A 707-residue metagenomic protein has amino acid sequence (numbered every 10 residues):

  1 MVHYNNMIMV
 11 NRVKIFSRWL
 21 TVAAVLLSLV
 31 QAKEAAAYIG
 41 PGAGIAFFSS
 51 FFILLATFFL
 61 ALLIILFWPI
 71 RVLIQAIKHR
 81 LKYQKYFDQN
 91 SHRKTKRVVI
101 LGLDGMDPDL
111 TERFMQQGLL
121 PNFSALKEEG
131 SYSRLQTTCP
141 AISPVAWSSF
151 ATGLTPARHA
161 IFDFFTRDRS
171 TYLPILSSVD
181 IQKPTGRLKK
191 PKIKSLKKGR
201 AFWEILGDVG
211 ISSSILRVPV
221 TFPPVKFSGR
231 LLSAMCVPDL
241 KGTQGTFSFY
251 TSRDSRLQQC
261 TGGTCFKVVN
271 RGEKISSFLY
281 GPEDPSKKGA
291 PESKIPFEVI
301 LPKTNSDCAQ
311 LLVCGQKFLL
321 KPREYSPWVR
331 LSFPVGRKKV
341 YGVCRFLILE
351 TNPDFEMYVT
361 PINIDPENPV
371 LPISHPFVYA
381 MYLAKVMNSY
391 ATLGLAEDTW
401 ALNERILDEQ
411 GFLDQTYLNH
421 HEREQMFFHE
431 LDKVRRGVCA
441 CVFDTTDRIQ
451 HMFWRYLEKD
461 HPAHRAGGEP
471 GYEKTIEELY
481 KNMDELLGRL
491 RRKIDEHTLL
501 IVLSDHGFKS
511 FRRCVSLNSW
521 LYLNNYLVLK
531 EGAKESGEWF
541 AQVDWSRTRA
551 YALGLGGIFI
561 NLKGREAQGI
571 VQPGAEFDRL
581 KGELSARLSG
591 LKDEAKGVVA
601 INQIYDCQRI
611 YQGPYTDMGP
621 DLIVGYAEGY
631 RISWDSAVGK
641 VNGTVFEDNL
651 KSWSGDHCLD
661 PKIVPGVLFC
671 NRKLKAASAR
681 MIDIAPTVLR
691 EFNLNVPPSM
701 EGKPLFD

Functional and structural regions predicted by a protein language model:
M1-A37: N-terminal secretory/membrane targeting signals
A36-I65: Hydrophobic alpha-helical membrane-interaction elements
A61-I77: Membrane-spanning helices that line or support transport/gating and their immediate boundary helices in channels
Q75-T95: N-terminal signal-anchor transmembrane helix
R93-K96, L103, D109, G118 (+6 more regions): Secreted, luminal/periplasmic, and some membrane-associated catalytic domains that remodel anionic oxygen-ester
S214, N419-F453, V624: Active-site regions of oxyanion-processing enzymes, predominantly non-cytosolic
R455-K474, N642-N649: A solvent-exposed, charged loop/short amphipathic helix patch at secondary-structure junctions
E628-D683: Low-complexity, glycine/alanine/valine/leucine- and proline-rich hydrophobic stretches
